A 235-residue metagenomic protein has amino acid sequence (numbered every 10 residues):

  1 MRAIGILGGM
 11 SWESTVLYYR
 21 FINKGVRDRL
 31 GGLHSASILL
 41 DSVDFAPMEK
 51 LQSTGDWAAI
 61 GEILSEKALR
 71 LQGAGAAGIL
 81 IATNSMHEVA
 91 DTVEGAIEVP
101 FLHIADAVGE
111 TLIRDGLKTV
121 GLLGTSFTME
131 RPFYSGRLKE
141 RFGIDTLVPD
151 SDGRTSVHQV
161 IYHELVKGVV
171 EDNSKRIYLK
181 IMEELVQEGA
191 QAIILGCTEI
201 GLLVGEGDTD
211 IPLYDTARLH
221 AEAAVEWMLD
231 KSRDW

Functional and structural regions predicted by a protein language model:
M1-W235: Non-catalytic structural scaffold of enzyme domains
